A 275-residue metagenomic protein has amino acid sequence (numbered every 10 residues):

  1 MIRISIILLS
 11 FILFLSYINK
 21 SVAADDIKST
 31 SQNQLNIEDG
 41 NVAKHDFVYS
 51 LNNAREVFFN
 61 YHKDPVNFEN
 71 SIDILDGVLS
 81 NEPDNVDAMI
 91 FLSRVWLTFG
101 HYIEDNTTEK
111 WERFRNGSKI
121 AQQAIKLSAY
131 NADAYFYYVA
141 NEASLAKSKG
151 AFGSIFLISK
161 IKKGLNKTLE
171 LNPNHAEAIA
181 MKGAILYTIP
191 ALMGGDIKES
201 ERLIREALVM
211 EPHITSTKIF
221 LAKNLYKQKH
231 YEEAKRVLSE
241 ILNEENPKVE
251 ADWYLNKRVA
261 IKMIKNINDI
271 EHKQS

Functional and structural regions predicted by a protein language model:
I18-E82, V86-I90, V95-W96: N-terminal leader/linker segments that initiate helical-solenoid repeat arrays
N67-F68, D105-K119, G153-G164, L192-E206 (+1 more regions): Structural signature of tandem alpha-helical TPR/SEL1-like repeats, specifically the intra-repeat loop/turn
K235-S275: Terminal, low-structured helical/coil segments at or just beyond the last alpha-helical repeat
